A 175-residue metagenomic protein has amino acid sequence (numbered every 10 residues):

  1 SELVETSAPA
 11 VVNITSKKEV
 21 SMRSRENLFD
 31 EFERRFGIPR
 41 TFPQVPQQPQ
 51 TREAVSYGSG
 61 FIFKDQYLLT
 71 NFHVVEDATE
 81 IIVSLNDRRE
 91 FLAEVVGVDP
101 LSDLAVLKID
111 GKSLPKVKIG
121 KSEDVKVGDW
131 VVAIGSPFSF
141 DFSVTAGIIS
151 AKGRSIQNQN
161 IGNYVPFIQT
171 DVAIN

Functional and structural regions predicted by a protein language model:
S1-N175: Serine-dependent protease modules
